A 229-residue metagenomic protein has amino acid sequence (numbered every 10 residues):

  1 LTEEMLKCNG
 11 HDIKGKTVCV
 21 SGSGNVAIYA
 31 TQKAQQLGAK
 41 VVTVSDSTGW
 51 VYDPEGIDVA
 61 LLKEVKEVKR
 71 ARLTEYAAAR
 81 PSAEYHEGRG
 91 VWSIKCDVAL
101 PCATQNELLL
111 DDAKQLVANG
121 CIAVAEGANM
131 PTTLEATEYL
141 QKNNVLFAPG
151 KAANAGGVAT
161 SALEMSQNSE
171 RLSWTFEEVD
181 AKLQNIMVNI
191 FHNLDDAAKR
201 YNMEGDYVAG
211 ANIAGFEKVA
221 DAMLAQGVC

Functional and structural regions predicted by a protein language model:
L1-K95: Glycine-rich phosphate/diphosphate-binding loop of Rossmann-like nucleotide-binding domains
E3-C8, Q105, K114, M130: Conserved helix-loop functional segments at active or binding sites
N25-A34, A113-K114, T137-E138, V219: Short glycine/threonine-rich loop-to-helix capping motif typified by GTGT followed within a few residues by an Asp-Pro
V26-A30, E107-D111, T132-T133, A155-G157: Short glycine/serine/threonine-rich phosphate/pyrophosphate-binding segments that cradle anionic phosphate groups
H86-C96, N106-A123: Rossmann-fold NAD(P) dinucleotide-binding segment
L100-C102, G127: Short, well-ordered coil/turn residues at beta-beta hairpins and beta-strand->alpha-helix junctions within
V117-C229: Adenosine-phosphate binding glycine-rich loop
